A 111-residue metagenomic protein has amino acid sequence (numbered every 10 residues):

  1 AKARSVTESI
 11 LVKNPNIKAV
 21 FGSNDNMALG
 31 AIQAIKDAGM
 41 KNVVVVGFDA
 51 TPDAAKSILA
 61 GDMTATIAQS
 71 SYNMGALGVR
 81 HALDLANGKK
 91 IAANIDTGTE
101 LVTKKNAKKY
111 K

Functional and structural regions predicted by a protein language model:
A1-K111: A residue-level marker of the well-folded mature domains of exported/periplasmic proteins
